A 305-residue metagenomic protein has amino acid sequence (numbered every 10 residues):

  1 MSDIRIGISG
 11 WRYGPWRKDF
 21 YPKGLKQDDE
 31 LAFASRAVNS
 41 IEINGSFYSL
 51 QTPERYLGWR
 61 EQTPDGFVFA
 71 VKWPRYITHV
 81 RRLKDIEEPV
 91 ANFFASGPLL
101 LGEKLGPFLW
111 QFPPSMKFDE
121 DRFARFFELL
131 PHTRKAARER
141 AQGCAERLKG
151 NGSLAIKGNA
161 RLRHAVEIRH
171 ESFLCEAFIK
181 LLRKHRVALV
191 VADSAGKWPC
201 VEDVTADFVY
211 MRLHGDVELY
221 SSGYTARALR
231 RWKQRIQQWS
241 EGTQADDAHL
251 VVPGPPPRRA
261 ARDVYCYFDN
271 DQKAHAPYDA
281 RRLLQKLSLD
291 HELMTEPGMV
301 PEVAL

Functional and structural regions predicted by a protein language model:
M1-L305: Residues lining hydrophobic/aromatic ligand-binding pockets adjacent to catalytic sites
